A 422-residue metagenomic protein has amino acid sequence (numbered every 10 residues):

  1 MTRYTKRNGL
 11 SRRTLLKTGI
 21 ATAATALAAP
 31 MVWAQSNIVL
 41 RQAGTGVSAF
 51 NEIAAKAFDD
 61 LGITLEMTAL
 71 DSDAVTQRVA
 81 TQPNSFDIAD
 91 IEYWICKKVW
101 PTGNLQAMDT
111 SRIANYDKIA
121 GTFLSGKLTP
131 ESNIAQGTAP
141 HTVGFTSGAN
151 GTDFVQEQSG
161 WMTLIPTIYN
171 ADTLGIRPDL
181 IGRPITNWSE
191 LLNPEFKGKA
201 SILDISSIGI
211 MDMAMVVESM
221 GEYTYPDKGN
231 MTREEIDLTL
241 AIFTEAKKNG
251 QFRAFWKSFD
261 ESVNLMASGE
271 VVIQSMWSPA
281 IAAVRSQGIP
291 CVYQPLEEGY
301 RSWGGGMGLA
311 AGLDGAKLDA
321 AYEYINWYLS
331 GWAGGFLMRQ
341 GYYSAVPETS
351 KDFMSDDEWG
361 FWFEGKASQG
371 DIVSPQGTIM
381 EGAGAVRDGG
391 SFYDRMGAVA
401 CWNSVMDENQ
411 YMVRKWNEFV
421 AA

Functional and structural regions predicted by a protein language model:
M1-L10, T14, A21-A28: N-terminal secretory signal peptides
Q35-T102: Early extracytoplasmic/lumenal segment of secretory-pathway proteins
S36-V39, D59-A69, P83-S85, Y225-F255 (+1 more regions): A local structural motif
S48-N51, W100-E261: Extracytoplasmic ligand-binding site segments that recognize negatively charged/polar headgroups
T173-L180, V216, G304-K317, F336-R339: A bilobed periplasmic-binding-protein/Venus flytrap-type ligand-binding module shared by bacterial periplasmic
Q251-D314, K351-M354: Extracytoplasmic/periplasmic substrate-binding proteins
L309-D388: Mature extracytoplasmic/periplasmic domains
T378-A422: Conserved C-terminal helix/tail region of periplasmic/extracytoplasmic solute-binding proteins
